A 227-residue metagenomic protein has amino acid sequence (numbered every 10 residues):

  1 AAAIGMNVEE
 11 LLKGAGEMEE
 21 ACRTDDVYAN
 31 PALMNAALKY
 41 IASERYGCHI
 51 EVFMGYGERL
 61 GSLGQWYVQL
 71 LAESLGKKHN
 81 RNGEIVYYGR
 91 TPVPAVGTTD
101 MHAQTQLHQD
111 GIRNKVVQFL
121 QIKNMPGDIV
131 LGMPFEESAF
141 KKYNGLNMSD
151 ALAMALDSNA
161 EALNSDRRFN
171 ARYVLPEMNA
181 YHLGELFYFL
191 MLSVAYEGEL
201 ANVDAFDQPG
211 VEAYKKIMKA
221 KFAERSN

Functional and structural regions predicted by a protein language model:
A1-G16, D150, M154, S165-A213: Short alpha-helices
A1-Q118, K123, D207-N227: Active-site phosphate/pyrophosphate-binding segments
C22, C48-Y56, I85-R90, S138-G145 (+2 more regions): Glycine- and acidic
M34-I41, R45, K78, M133 (+5 more regions): Membrane-targeting and insertion segments and their boundary/processing signals
G64-W66, I129-G132, E185: Short acidic, glycine/serine/threonine-rich loops at helix termini
L70-S74, I112-N114, E136-F140, L190-A195: Short, low-complexity, polar/charged sequence segments that are solvent-exposed and flexible
Y87-M178: Helicase-primase coupling helices
